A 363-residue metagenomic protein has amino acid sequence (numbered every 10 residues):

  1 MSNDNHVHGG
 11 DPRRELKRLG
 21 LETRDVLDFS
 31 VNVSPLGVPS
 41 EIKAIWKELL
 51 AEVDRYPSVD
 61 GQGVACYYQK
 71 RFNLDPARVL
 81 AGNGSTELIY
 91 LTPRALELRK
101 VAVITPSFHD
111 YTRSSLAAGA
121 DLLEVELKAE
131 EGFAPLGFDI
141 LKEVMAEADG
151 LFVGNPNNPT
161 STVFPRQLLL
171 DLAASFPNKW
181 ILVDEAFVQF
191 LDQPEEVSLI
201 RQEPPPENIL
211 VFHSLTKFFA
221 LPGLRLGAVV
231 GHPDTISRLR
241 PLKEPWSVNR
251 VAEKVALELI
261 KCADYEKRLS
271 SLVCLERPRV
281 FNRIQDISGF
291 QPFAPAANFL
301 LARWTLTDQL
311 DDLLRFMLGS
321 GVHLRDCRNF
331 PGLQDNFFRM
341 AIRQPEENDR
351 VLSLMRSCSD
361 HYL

Functional and structural regions predicted by a protein language model:
M1-R55, A146-D149: N-terminal "arm"/small-domain region of PLP-dependent enzymes with the aminotransferase-like
V38-P39, N208-D286, F290-F293: PLP-dependent aminotransferase class I/II
P57, Q69-L91: Short loop-beta-helix segment that forms the pyridoxal 5′-phosphate
A95-L116: Conserved PLP-anchoring active-site segment centered on the Schiff-base-forming lysine
L123, A129-L191: Active-site phosphate-binding strand-loop segment of PLP-dependent enzymes
Q167, G319-S320, P331-L363: PLP-dependent enzyme catalytic core of the Aspartate aminotransferase-like
V273-C274, I287-S320, I342: Conserved PLP-binding catalytic core of the aspartate aminotransferase-like
F281-L306, D326-D335, L363: Conserved small-domain helix->loop->beta segment predominantly found in fold-type I
